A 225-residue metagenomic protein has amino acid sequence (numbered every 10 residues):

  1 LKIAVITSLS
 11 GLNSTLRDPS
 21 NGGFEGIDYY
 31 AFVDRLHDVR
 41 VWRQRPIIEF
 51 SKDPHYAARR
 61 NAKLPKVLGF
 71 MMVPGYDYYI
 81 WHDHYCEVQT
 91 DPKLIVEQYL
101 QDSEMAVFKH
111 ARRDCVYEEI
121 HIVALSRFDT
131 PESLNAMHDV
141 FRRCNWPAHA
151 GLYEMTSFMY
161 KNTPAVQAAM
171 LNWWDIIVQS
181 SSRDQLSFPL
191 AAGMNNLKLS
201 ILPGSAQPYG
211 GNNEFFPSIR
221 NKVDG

Functional and structural regions predicted by a protein language model:
L1-K63, M72-Y76, Q179-R183, M194-L197 (+1 more regions): N-terminal anchoring/stem segment of glycosyltransferases
R17-S20, G69, P92-Q98: A short acidic, amphipathic alpha-helical/loop segment
P54, R60-L68, T90, L94 (+1 more regions): Short acidic (Asp/Glu) patches
V67, E104, M155-T156: Small-molecule pocket liners
Y79: Short aromatic/hydrophobic "clamp" motif used to bind/position activated sugar donors
D83-E87: The conserved acidic donor/metal-binding loop of glycosyltransferases
V88-L125: Conserved donor-nucleotide/metal-binding helix-loop-beta segment in metal-dependent transferases, i.e., the alpha-helix
F128-G225: Catalytic core and acceptor-binding pocket of nucleotide-sugar-dependent glycosyltransferases
